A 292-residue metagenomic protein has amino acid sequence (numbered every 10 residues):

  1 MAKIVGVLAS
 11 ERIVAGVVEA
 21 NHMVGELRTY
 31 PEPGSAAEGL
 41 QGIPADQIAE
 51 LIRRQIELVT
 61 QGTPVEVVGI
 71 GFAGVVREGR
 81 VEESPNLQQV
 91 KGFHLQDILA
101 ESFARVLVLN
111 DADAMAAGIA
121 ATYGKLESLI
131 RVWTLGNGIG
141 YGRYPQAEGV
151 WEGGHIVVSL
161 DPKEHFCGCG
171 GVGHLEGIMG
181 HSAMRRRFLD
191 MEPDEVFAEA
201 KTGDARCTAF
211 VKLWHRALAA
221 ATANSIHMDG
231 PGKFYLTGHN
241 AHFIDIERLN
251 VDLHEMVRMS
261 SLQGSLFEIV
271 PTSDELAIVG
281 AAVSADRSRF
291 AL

Functional and structural regions predicted by a protein language model:
M1-I4, S84, Q88-G92, G124-I130 (+2 more regions): Nucleotide/phosphate-binding catalytic cleft detector across ATP-hydrolyzing and phosphate-transferring enzymes
K3, V14-T29, A36-Q41, A100 (+2 more regions): Glycine/GP-enriched mid-protein hinge/lid loop-to-helix segment characteristic of carbohydrate kinases
I4-V5, V18, L107-A121, I246-L292: Glycine-rich phosphate-binding/hydrolytic loop that grips phosphoryl groups
L8-R12, P31: Short polar catalytic/cofactor-binding loops
P33-R53, E57, T63-L129, D245-S260: Glycine-rich phosphate-binding loop and adjoining helix at the ATP-binding site of ATP-dependent phosphoryl-transfer
E38-T63, R185-E247, S265-E275: Adenine-nucleotide phosphate-binding core of ATP-dependent small-molecule kinases
V68-G74, L135-N137, P231-A241: Glycine-rich beta-strand-to-loop/alpha-helix junction loops that act as flexible
G74-V76, L87, A112, G136 (+3 more regions): Short, flexible active-site-adjacent loop segments at beta-strand->alpha-helix junctions, enriched in small/polar
